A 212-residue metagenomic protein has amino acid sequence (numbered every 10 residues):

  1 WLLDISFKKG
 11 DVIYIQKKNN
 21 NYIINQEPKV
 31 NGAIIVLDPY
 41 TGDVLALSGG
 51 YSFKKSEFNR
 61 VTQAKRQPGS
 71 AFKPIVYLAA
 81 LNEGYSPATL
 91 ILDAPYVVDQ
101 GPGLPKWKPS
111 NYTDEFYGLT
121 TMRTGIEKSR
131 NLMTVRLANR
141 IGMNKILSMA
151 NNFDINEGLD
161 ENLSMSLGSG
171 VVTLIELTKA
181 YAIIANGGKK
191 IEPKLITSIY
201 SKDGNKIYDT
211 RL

Functional and structural regions predicted by a protein language model:
L2-D38, R123-I126, N139: Beta-lactamase-like hydrolase cores
K8-V12, K29-G32, P39, F53 (+9 more regions): Extracytoplasmic
Q26-K54, M149, L195-S201: A short, well-structured edge-of-sheet supersecondary motif
Y40, Y85-I146, K190, K202-L212: Conserved catalytic neighborhood of penicillin-recognizing serine enzymes
T41-G42, T62-D93, G125, A180-I184: Active-site SXXK
F53-A64: A short, polar/charged loop-to-alpha-helix boundary motif
I141-E157: Short, charged, amphipathic alpha-helices and their helix-cap/turn boundaries
N152-I207: Active-site-proximal helix/loop microenvironment of the serine DD-peptidase/beta-lactamase transpeptidase fold
